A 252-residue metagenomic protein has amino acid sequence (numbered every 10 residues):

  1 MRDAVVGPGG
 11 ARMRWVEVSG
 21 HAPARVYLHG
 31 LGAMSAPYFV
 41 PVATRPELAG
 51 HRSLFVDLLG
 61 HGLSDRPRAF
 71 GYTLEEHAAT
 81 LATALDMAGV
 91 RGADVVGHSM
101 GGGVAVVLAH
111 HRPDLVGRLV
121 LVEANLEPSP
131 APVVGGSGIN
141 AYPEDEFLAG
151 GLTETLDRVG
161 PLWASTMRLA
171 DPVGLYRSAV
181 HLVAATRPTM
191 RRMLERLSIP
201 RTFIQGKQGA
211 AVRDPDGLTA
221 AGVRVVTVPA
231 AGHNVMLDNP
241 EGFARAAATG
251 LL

Functional and structural regions predicted by a protein language model:
G9-D65: Conserved HGGG/HGGXW glycine-rich cap/lid loop of the alpha/beta-hydrolase fold
Y27-L31, S99, G206: Glycine-rich His-Gly loop
R52-V96, R245: Active-site loop/oxyanion-hole signature of alpha/beta-hydrolase fold enzymes
G97, G101, A105: Gly/Ala-rich beta-loop-alpha elbow adjacent to hydrolase catalytic centers
V106-H111, L115-L148: Flexible "cap/lid" loop of the alpha/beta hydrolase fold
P130-S137, Y142-I199: Conserved alpha/beta-hydrolase catalytic His-Asp/Glu region
P172-T227, M236: Conserved serine/cysteine hydrolase catalytic core
A231-A244: Catalytic histidine-centered segment of alpha/beta-hydrolase-like enzymes
